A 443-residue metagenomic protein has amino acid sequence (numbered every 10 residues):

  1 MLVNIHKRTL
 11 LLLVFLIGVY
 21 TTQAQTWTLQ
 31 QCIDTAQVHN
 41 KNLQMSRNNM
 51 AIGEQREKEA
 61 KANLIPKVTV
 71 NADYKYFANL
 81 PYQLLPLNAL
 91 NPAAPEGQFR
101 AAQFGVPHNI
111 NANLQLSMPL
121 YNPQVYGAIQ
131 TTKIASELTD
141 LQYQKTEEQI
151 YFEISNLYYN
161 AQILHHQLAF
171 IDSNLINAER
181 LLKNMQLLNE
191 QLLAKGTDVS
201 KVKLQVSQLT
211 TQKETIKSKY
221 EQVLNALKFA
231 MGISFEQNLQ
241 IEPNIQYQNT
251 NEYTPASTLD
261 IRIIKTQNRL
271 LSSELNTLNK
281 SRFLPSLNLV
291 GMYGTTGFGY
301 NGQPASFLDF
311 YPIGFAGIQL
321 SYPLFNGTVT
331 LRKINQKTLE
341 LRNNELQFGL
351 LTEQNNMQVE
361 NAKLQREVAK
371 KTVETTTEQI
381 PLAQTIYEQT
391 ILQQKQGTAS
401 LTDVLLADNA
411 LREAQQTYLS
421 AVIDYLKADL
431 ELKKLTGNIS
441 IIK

Functional and structural regions predicted by a protein language model:
M1-N40, Y425, I441-K443: Bacterial Sec-dependent N-terminal signal peptides
V3, Q55, Y143, E147-S257: Periplasmic alpha-helical coiled-coil/stalk elements that build and connect Gram-negative outer-membrane
D34-L120, S257-G327, R332, M357: A small-residue-enriched
M45-A60, T146, I150-A169, L187 (+4 more regions): Amphipathic alpha-helical coiled-coil segments
T69, A78, L87, T417-K443: Acidic, low-complexity, intrinsically disordered peripheral segments
A112-Y121, A128, A135-E137, Q142: Hydrophobic alpha-helical hairpins/lids featuring a short glycine-rich hinge
K133, G196-Q205, N335, L401-N409: Short, charged, amphipathic alpha-helical segments
L224-S234, T277, F283, A428-I442: Long amphipathic alpha-helical coiled-coil segments
